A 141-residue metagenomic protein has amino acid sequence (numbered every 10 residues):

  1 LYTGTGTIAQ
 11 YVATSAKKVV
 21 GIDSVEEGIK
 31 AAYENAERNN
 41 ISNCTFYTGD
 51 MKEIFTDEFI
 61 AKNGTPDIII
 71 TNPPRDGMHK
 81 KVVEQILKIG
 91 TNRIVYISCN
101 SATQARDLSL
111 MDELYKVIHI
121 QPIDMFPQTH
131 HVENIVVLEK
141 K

Functional and structural regions predicted by a protein language model:
L1-K141: Rossmann-like S-adenosyl-L-methionine
